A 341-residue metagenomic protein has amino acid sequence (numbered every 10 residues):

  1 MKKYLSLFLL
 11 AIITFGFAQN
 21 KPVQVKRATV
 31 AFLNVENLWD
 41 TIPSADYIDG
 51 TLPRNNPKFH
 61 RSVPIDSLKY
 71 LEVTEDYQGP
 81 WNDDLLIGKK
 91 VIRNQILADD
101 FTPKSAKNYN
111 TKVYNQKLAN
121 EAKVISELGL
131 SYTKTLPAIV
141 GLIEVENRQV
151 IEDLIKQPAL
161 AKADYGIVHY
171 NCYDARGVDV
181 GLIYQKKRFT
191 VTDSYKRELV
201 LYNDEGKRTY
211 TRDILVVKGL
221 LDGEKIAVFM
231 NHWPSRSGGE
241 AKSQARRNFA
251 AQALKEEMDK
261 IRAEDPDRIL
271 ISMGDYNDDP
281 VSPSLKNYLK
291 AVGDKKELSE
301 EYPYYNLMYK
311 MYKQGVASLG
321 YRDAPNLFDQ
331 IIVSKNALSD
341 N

Functional and structural regions predicted by a protein language model:
M1-V25: Bacterial Sec-dependent N-terminal signal peptides
Q19-P22, T29, T209, E256-L270 (+1 more regions): Metal-dependent phosphoester-hydrolase catalytic domains
Q19-Q157, V168-A175: N-terminal, active-site-proximal structural segment of metallo-dependent hydrolase catalytic domains
D40-I42, Q149-E152, R176-D179, S237-E240 (+2 more regions): Extracytoplasmic/secreted cell-surface and envelope-processing proteins
P103-N115, L136-L142, H169-Y170, N203-E205 (+3 more regions): Second-shell loop/turn segments in exported
K117-V124, L136, N147-V150, D179 (+5 more regions): Stable alpha-helical elements in mature extracytoplasmic
G141-K225, W233: Structured beta-strand-rich core segments of catalytic domains in phosphoester-bond hydrolases
Q157-P158, I167-N171, L215-Y305: Extracytoplasmic, non-cytosolic globular domains
